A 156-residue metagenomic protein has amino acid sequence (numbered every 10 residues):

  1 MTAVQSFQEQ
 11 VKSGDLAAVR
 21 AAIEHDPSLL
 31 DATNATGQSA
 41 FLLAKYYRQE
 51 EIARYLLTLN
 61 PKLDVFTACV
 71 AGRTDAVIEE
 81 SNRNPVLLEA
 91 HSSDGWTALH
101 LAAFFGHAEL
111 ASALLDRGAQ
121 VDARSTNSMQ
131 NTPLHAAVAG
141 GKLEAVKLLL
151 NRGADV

Functional and structural regions predicted by a protein language model:
T2-A32, A71-H91: N-terminal segments that cap or nucleate solenoid repeat domains
T2-F7, T33-S39, K62-T67, A90-A98 (+1 more regions): Ankyrin-repeat boundary/"N-cap" motif
E9-G14, L43-R48, T67-R73, L101-H107 (+1 more regions): Ankyrin repeat A-helix N-terminal signature
L16-I23, Q49-L57, R73-S81, H107-L115 (+1 more regions): Ankyrin repeat structural motif
S28-L29, K62, V86-L87, Q120-D122 (+1 more regions): The conserved C-terminal loop/turn that links adjacent ankyrin repeats
S28-Y55: Extended, hydrophobic interaction surfaces within ordered domains
R54-K62, F66-V70: A generic tandem-repeat structural signature
A98-A102, A111-L114, L134-A137, V146-L149 (+1 more regions): Hydrophobic packing within well-folded, soluble alpha/beta domains
